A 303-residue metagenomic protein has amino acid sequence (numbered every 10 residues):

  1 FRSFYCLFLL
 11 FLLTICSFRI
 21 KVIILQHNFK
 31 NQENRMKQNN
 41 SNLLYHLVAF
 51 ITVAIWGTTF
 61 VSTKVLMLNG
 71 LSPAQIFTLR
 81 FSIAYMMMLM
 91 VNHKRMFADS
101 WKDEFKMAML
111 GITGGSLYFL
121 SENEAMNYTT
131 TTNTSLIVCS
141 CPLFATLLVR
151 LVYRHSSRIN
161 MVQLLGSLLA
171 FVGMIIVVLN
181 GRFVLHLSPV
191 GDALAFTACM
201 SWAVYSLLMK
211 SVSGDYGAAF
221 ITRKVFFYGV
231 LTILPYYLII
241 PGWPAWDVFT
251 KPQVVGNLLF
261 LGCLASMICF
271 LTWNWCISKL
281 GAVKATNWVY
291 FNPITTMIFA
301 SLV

Functional and structural regions predicted by a protein language model:
T14-I15, K21, L25-L79, I112 (+2 more regions): Glycine-/small-residue-enriched transmembrane alpha-helix faces in small-molecule transporters and effluxers
K37-N42, L47, F77, F81 (+5 more regions): C-terminal-most transmembrane helix of multi-pass membrane proteins
L47, L79, G115, F119 (+3 more regions): Helix-helix packing/entry segments at the starts of transmembrane helices
G57, V61, G111-S116, L120 (+6 more regions): Hydrophobic/small/kink-forming positions within alpha-helical transmembrane segments of polytopic membrane proteins
T58, S62-V65, A84-S100, L151 (+3 more regions): Membrane-interface helix-cap regions at the ends of transmembrane helices in multi-pass membrane proteins
T59-F60, L89-V138, M174-I176, G262-L280: Specific transmembrane alpha-helical segments of multi-pass solute transporters/efflux pumps, especially DMT/EamA
L66, I76, A125, L151-R154 (+6 more regions): Hydrophobic/aromatic residues within transmembrane alpha-helices of multi-pass small-molecule transporters
M88, A108, S140-P142, L148 (+3 more regions): Hydrophobic transmembrane alpha-helices of multi-pass small-molecule transport proteins
